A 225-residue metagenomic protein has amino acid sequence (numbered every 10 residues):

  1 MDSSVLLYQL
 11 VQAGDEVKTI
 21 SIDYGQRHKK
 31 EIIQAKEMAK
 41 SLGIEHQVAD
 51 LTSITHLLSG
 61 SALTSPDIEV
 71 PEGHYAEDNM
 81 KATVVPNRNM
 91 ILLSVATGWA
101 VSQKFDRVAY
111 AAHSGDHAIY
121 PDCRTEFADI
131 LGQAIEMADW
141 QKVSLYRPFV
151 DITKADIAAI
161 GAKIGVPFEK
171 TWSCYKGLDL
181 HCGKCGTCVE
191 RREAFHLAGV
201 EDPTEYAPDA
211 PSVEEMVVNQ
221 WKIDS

Functional and structural regions predicted by a protein language model:
M1-I164: ATP-dependent adenylation/nucleotidyltransferase module used to activate substrates
S94, W172-E193: Local cysteine-cluster metal-coordination motifs and their immediate loop/turn environment, predominantly Fe-S cluster
V108, Y175-C182, V200-P208: Charge-dense, low-complexity polyampholytic segments
F149-Y175, V213-W221: Short, charged low-complexity linear segments at domain edges
V189-E190, F195-S225: Short Fe-S-cluster ligation motifs
